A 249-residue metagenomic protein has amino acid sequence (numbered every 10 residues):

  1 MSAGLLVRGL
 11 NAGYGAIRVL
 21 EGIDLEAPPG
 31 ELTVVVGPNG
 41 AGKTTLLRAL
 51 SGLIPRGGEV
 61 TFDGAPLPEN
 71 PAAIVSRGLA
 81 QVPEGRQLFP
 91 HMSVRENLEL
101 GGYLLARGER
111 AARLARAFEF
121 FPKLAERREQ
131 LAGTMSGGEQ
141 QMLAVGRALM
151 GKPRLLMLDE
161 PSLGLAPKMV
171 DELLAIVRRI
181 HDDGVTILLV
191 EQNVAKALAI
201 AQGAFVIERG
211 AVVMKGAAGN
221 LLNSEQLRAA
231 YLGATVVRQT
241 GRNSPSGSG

Functional and structural regions predicted by a protein language model:
S2-G249: Glycine-rich phosphate-binding loops of nucleotide-dependent enzymes
